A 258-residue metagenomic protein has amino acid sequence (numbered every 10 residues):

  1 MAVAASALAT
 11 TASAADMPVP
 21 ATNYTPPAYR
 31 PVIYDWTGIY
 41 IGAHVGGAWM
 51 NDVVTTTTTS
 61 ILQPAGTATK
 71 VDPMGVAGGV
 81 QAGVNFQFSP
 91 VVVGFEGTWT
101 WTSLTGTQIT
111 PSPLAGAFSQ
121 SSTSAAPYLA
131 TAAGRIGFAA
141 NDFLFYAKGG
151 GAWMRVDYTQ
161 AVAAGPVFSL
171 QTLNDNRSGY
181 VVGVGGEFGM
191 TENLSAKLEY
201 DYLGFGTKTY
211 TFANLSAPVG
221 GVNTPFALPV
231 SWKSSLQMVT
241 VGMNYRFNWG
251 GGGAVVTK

Functional and structural regions predicted by a protein language model:
M1-K258: Gram-negative outer-membrane beta-barrel domains
